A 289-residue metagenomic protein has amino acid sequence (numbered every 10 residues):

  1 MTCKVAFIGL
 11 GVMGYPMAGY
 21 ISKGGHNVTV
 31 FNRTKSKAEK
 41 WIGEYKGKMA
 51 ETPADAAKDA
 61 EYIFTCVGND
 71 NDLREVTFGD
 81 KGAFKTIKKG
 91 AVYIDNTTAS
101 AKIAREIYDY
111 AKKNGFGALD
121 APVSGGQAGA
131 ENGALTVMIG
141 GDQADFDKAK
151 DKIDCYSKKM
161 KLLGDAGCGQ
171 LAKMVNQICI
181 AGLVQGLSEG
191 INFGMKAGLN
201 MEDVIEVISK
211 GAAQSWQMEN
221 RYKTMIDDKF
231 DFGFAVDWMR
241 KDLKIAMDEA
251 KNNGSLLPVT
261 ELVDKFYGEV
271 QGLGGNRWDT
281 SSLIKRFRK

Functional and structural regions predicted by a protein language model:
M1-T65, A91, N96-T97, Q127: NAD(P)+-binding Rossmann beta1-loop-alpha1 motif at the extreme N-terminus of oxidoreductases
V28, M49, A118-L119, M160 (+2 more regions): Hydrophobic beta-strand scaffold residues
P53-F116: Rossmann-fold NAD(P) dinucleotide-binding segment
V67, A99-I178: Rossmann-fold dinucleotide-binding core
G133-G140, K161, D165-A197, S209-N220 (+1 more regions): Active-site-proximal catalytic alpha-helix in oxidoreductases
Q214-T280, F287-K289: Interdomain hinge/lid region at the active-site interface of Rossmann-like NAD(P)-dependent oxidoreductases
